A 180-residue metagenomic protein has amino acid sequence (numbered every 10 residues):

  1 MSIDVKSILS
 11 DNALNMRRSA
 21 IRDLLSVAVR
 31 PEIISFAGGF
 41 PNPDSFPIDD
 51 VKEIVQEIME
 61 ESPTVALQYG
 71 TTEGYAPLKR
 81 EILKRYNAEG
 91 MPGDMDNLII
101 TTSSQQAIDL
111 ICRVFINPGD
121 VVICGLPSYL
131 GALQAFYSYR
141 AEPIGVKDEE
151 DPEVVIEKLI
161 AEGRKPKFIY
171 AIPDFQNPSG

Functional and structural regions predicted by a protein language model:
S2-D11: Generic N-terminal amphipathic, Lys/Arg-enriched alpha-helix
I3, R30, I34, P63 (+2 more regions): Generic detection of intrinsically disordered/low-complexity segments and helix-coil linkers/edges
A13-S103, L110: N-terminal small-domain helix-loop-helix segment of the aminotransferase-like
V65-G180: Conserved core of the PLP fold type I
